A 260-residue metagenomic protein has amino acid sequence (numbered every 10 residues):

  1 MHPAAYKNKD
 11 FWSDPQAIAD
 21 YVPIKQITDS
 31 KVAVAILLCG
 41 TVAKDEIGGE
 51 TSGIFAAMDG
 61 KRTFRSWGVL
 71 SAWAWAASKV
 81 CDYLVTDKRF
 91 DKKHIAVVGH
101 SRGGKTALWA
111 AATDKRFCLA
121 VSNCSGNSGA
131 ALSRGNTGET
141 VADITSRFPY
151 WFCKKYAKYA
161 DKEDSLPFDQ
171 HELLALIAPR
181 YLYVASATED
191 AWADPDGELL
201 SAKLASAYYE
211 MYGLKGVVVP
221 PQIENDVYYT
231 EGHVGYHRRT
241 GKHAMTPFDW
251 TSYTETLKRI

Functional and structural regions predicted by a protein language model:
M1-K79, V85-R89, S133-R134: Cap/lid segment of the alpha/beta-hydrolase catalytic domain
W12-D14, A57, L119-L173, E198-V219: Mobile cap/lid helix-loop segments that gate and shape the active-site cleft of serine hydrolases
S30-V34, D91-H94, K115-L119, A178-L182 (+1 more regions): Loop/turn elements at helix/coil->beta-strand transitions in domains of secreted/extracellular proteins
V69, S101-G104: Active-site loop->helix "elbow" adjoining a glycine-rich segment at hydrolase catalytic centers
A77, V85, G104-K115: Short glycine-enriched nucleophile-adjacent loop and the immediately C-terminal alpha-helix near the catalytic center
R89-S101: Alpha/beta-hydrolase fold nucleophile elbow
A178-P195, R238-G241: Conserved strand-to-loop "acid loop" that flanks and positions the catalytic carboxylate
A202-I260: C-terminal catalytic histidine-bearing segment of alpha/beta-hydrolase fold enzymes
